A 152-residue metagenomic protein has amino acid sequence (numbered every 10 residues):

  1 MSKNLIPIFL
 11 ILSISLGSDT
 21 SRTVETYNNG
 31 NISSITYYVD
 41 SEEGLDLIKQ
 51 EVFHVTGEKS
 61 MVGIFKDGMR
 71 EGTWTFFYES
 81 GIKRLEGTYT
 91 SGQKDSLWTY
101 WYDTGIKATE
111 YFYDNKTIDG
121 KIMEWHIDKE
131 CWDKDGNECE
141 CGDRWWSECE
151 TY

Functional and structural regions predicted by a protein language model:
N4-I14: Sec-dependent N-terminal signal peptides
I14-Y152: Glycine/tyrosine- and acidic-biased, solvent-exposed loop/turn segments at the edges of beta-strands
